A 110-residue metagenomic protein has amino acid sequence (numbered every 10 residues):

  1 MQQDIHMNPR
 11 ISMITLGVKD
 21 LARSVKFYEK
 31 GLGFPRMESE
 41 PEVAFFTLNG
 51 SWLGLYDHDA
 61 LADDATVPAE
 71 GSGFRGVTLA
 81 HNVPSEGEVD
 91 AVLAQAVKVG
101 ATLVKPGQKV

Functional and structural regions predicted by a protein language model:
M1-Q3, D63-A69: Short beta-strand/turn micro-motifs at beta-sheet edges
M1-V25, G76-H81: N-terminal beta-strand motif that seeds the catalytic metal site of vicinal oxygen chelate
M13, G31, V43, V89-A96: Residue-level detection of beta-strand scaffold positions
T15-A62: Core segments of cupin and vicinal oxygen chelate
G17, A44, V67-P68, L79: Short, flexible segments with low predicted structural confidence
V18-A22, L79-V110: Vicinal oxygen chelate
S51, R75, L103: Residue-level signal for beta-strand positions within conserved beta-sheet cores that form or flank
S72: Solvent-exposed interhelical
